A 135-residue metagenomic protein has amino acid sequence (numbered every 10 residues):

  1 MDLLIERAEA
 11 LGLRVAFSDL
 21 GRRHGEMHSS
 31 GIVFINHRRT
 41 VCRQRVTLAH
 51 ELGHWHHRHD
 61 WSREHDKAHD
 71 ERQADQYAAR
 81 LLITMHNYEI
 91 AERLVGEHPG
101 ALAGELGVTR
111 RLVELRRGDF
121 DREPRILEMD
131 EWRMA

Functional and structural regions predicted by a protein language model:
M1-A135: Active-site hotspot residues in diverse enzymes, especially metal/ion-binding acidic/histidine motifs
